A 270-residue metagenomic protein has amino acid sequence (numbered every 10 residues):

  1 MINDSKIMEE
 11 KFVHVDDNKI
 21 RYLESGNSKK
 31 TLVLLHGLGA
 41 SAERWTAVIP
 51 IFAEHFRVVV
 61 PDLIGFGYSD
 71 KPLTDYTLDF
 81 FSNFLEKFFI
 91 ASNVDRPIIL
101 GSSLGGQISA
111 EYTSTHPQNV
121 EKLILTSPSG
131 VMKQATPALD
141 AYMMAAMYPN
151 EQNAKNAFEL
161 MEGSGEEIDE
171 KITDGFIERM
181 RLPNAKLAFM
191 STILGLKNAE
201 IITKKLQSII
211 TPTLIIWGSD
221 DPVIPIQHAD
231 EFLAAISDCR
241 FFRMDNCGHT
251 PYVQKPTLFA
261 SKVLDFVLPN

Functional and structural regions predicted by a protein language model:
M1-L32, E54-F56, K87, V94-D95 (+3 more regions): Alpha/beta-hydrolase fold catalytic core
N18-Y68: Conserved HGGG/HGGXW glycine-rich cap/lid loop of the alpha/beta-hydrolase fold
L23, A47, V60-L104, S261: Active-site loop/oxyanion-hole signature of alpha/beta-hydrolase fold enzymes
Q107-S114, E121-N150: Flexible "cap/lid" loop of the alpha/beta hydrolase fold
Q134, E151-S208: Conserved alpha/beta-hydrolase catalytic His-Asp/Glu region
I209, I215-W217, D221: Short beta-strand/loop motif that positions the catalytic acidic residue of the alpha/beta-hydrolase fold
P222-H228: Conserved alpha/beta-hydrolase "acid-adjacent" motif
C239-N270: Catalytic active-site module of serine/aspartate enzymes centered on a nucleophile-bearing elbow/loop
